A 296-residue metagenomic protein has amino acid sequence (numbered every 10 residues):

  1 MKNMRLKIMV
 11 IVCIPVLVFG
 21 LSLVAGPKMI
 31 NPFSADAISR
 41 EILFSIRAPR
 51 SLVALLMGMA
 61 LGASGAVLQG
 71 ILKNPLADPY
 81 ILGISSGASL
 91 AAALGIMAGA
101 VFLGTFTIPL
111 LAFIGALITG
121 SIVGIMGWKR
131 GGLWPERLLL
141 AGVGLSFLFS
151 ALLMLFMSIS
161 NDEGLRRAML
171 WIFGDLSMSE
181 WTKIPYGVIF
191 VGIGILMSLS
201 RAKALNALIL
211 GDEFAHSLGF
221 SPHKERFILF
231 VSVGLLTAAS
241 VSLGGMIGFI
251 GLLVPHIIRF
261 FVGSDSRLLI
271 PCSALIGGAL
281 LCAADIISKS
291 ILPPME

Functional and structural regions predicted by a protein language model:
M1-E296: Alpha-helical transmembrane segments in inner-membrane proteins
